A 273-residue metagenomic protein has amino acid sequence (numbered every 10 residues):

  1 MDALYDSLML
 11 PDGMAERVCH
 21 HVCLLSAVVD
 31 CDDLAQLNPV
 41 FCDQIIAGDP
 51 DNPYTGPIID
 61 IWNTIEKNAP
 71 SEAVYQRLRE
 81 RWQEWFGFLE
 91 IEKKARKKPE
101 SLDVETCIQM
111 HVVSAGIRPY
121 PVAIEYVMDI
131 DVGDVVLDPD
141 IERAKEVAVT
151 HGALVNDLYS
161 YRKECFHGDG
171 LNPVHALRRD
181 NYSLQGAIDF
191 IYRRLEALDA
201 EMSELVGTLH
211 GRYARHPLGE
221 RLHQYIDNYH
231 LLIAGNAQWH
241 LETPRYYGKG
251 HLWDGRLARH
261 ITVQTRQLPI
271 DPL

Functional and structural regions predicted by a protein language model:
M1-L273: Alpha-helical, largely C-terminal catalytic domains that coordinate divalent metal ions via clustered Asp/Glu/His
